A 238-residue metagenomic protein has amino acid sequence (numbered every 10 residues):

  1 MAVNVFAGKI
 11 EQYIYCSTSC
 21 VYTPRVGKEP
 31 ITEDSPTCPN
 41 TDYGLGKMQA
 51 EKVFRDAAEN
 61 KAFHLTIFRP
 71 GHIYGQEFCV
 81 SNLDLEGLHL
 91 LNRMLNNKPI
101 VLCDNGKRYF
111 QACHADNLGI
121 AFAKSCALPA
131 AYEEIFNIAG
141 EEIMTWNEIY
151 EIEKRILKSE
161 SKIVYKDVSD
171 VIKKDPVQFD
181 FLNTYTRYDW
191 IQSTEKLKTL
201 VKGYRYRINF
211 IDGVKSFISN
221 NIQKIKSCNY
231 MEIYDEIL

Functional and structural regions predicted by a protein language model:
M1-M48, K52-E59, F63-T66: Conserved Rossmann-fold NAD(P)-dependent oxidoreductase catalytic core, especially the SDR/UDP-sugar
K61-I67, G71-Y109, E153: NAD(P)-dependent short-chain dehydrogenase/reductase
G75, L102-R108, F136-I143, K154-R155 (+3 more regions): Glycine-rich Rossmann NAD(P)(H)-binding loop
N82-L90, L102-C126, E133-E134, D212: Substrate-positioning beta->alpha
A115, K173-Y204, Q223-I225: Conserved C-terminal active-site "lid" loop/helix of NAD(P)H-dependent oxidoreductases that clamps the redox cofactor
L118, F122, I138, I149 (+2 more regions): Non-catalytic, hydrophobic alpha-helical segments
K124-L182: Mid/C-terminal beta-alpha module of Rossmann-like enzyme folds, strongest in SDR-family dehydrogenases/epimerases
I208-L238: Amphipathic terminal alpha-helices
